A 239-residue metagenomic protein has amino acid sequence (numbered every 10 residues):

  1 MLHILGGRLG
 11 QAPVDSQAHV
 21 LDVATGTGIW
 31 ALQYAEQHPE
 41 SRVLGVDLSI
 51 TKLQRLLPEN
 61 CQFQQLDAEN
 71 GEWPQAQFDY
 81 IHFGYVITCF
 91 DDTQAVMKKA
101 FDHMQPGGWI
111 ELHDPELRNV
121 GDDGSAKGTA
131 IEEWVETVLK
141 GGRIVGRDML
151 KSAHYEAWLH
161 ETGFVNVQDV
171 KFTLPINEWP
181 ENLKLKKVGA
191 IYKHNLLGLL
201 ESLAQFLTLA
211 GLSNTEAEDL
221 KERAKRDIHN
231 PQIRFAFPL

Functional and structural regions predicted by a protein language model:
M1-Q17: Class I SAM-dependent methyltransferase Rossmann-like catalytic core, especially the SAM/SAH-binding loop
L5-G10, G28-A31, L48-T51, Q65-E69 (+6 more regions): Eukaryotic intrinsically disordered and solvent-exposed regulatory patches
Q17-P74, Y80, A95: Class I SAM-dependent methyltransferase SAM/SAH-binding core
T25-G28, I50-T51, A68-N70, F83 (+4 more regions): Conserved beta-strand elements of beta-rich interaction domains across eukaryotes, especially beta-propellers
F78-Q94: A short SAM/SAH-binding and catalytic strip from SAM-dependent methyltransferases
Q94-W109: A short glycine-rich, Lys/Arg-flanked "PGG" loop and its adjoining helix->strand segment in the class I
W109-E201, Q205: Conserved catalytic/acceptor-binding region of the Class I
K184-F237: A C-terminal cap/extension of S-adenosyl-L-methionine-dependent methyltransferases that defines the acceptor-substrate
